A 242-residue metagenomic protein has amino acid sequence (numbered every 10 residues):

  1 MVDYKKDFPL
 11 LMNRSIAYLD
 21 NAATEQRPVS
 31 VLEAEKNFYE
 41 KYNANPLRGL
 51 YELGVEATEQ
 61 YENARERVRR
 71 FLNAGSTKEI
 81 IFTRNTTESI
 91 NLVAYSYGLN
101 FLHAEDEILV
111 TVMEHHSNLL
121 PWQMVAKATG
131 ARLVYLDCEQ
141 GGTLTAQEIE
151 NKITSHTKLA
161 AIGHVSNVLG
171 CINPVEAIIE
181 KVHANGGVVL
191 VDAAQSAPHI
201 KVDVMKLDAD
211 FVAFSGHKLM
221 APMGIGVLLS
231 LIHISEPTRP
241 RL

Functional and structural regions predicted by a protein language model:
M1-L231, S235, R239: Pyridoxal 5′-phosphate
